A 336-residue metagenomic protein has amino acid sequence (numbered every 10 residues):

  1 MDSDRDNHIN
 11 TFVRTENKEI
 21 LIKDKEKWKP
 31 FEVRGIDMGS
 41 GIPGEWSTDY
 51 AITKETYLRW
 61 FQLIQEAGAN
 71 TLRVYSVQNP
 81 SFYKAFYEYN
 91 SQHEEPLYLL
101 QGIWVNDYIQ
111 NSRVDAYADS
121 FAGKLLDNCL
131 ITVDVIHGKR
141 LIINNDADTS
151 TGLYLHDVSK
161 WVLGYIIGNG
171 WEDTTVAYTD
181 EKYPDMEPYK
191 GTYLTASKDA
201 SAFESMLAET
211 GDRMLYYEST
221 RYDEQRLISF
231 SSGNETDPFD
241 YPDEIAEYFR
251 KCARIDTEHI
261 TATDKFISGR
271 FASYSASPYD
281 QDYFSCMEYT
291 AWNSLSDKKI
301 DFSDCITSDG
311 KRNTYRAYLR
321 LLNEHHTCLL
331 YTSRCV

Functional and structural regions predicted by a protein language model:
D4-Y89: Active-site-adjacent substrate/metal-binding segments within catalytic domains of carbohydrate-active enzymes
R34-I36, L72-V74, L99-Q101, Y165-I167 (+3 more regions): Hydrophobic faces of well-ordered beta-strands that scaffold small-molecule active sites in alpha/beta enzyme cores
Q62-L63, F82, Y89-E94, Y117-N169 (+2 more regions): An active-site-proximal structural segment forming one wall of the substrate-binding cleft that immediately precedes
G68-N70, E94-L99, W161-L163, E224-R226 (+2 more regions): Short, well-ordered coil/turn segments that N-cap beta-strands
R73-K84, T236-F239, D280-D282, D309: Acidic-and-aromatic substrate-binding clefts and catalytic sites of carbohydrate-active enzymes
S120-L130, Y178-S205, C286-D309: A solvent-exposed, charged loop/short amphipathic helix patch at secondary-structure junctions
N169, I245-S308: Aromatic- and acid-rich polysaccharide-binding/catalytic face of secreted or lumenal carbohydrate-active enzymes
Y331-V336: Conserved small/polar residues in nucleotide/adenosyl-binding loops
